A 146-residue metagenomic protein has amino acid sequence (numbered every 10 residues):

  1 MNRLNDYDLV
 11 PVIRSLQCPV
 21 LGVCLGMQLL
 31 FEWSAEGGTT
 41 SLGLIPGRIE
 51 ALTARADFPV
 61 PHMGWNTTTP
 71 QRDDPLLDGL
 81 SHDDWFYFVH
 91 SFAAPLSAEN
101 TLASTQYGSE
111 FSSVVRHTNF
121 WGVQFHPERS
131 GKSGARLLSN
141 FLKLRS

Functional and structural regions predicted by a protein language model:
M1-M63: Cysteine-nucleophile active-site neighborhood
L9-I13, L77, L138: Short amphipathic alpha-helical segments and helix-helix/interface helices
L21, G43, Y87, L102 (+1 more regions): Hydrophobic/aromatic beta-strand patches that form the interior of the parallel beta-sheet core in alpha/beta enzyme
C24, H90, H126: Histidine-centered divalent metal-coordination motifs
W65-V115: Catalytic beta-strand/loop cores that center a nucleophilic Ser/Cys/Thr and support acyl-enzyme chemistry
V114-F125: Short helix/strand-capping connector loops at secondary-structure junctions
V123-S146: Acyltransferase
